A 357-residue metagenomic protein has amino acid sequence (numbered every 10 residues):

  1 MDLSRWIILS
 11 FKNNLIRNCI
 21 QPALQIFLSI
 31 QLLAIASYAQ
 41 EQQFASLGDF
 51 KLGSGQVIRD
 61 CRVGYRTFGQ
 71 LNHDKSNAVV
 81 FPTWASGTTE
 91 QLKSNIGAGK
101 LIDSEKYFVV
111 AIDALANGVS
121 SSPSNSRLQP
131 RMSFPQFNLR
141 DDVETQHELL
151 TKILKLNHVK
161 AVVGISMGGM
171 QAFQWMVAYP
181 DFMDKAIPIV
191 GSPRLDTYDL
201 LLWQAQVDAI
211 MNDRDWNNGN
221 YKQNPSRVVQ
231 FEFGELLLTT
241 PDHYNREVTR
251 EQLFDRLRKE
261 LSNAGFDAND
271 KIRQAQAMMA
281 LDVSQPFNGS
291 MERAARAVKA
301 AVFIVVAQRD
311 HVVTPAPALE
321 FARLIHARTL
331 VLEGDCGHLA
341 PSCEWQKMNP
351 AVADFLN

Functional and structural regions predicted by a protein language model:
R66-L128: N-terminal cap/lid subdomain of alpha/beta-hydrolase-fold enzymes
R140-K160: Conserved acidic catalytic loop of the alpha/beta-hydrolase fold
K160-T197: Conserved hydrolase catalytic core segment
F182-L261: Alpha/beta-hydrolase-fold enzymes
V298, I304-V306: Short beta-strand/loop motif that positions the catalytic acidic residue of the alpha/beta-hydrolase fold
H311-P317: Conserved alpha/beta-hydrolase "acid-adjacent" motif
P315, R323-G337: Catalytic histidine neighborhood in serine/cysteine hydrolases with alpha/beta-hydrolase-type architecture
D335-Q346: Catalytic histidine-centered segment of alpha/beta-hydrolase-like enzymes
